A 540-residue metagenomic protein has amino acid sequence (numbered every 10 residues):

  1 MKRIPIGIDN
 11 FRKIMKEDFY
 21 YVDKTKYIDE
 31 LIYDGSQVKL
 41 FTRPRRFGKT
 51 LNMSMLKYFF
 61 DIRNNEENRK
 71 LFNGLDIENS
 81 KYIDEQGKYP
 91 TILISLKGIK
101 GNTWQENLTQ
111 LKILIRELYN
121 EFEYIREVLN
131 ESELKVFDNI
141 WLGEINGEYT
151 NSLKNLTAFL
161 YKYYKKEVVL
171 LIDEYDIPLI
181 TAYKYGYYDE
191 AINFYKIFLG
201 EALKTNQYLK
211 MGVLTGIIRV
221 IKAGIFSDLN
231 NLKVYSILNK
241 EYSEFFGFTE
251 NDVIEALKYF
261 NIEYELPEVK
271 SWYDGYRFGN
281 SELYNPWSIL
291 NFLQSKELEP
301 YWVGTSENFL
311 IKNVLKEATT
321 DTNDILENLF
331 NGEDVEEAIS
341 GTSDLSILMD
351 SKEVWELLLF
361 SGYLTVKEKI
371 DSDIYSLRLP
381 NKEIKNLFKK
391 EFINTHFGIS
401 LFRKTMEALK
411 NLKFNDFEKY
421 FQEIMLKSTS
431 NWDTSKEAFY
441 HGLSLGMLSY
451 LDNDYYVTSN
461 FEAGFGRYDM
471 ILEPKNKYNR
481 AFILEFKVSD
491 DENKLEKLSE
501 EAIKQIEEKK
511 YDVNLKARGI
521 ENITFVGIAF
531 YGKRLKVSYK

Functional and structural regions predicted by a protein language model:
M1-K436, Y450-T458: Phosphate-binding site recognition
F414-K540: Structural signature of nuclease core domains in nucleic-acid processing machines
